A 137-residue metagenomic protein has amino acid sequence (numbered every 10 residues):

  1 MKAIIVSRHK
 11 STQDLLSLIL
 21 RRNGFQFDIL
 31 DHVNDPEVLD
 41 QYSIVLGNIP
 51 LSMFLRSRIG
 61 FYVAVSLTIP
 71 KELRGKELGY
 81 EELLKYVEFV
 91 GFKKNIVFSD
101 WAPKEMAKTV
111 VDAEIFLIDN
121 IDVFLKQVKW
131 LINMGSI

Functional and structural regions predicted by a protein language model:
M1-D31: Short, charged N-terminal beta->alpha structural module
H9-S11, H32-V33, G47-S52: Short, polar loop motifs at secondary-structure junctions
L15-L16, F54-R58, R74: Short glycine-/acidic-enriched loop or helix-start segments at secondary-structure transitions that form or flank
F25-D28, Y42-S43, S57-S66: Active-site regions of enzymes building and remodeling cell-envelope glycoconjugates
I29-L39: Short acidic low-complexity segments
D40, I44-R56: Glycine-rich phosphate-binding loop
Y62-L131: Ser/Thr/Gly-rich flexible loops in soluble cytosolic domains mediating phosphotransfer, phosphorylation
